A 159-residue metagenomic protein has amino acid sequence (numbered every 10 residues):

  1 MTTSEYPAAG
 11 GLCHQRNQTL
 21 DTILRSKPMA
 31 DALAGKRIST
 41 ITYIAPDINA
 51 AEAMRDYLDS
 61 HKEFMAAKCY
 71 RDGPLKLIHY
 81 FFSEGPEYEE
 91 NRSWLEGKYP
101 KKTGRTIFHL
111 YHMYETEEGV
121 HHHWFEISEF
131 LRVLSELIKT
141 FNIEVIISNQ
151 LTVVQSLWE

Functional and structural regions predicted by a protein language model:
T2-H109, M113-E126, K139-E159: Short S/T/G/P-rich N-terminal loop/turn motif that feeds into the first structured element of a domain
L131-S135: N-terminal soluble domains immediately following signal/targeting peptides that reside in extracytoplasmic
